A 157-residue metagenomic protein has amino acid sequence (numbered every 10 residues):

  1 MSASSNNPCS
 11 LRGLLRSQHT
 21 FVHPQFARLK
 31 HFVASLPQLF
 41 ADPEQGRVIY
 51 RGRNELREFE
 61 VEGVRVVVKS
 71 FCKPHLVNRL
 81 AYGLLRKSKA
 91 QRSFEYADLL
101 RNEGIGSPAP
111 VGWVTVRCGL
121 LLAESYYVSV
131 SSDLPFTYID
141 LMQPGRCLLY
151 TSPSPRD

Functional and structural regions predicted by a protein language model:
M1-Y50: Regulatory N- and C-terminal appendages and interdomain linkers associated with kinase/kinase-like NTP transferase
N6-N7, H19, H23, N54 (+3 more regions): Detector for Asparagine
S35-F136: Conserved ATP-binding subdomain of kinase catalytic cores across diverse folds
L85, G145-R146: Glycine-rich, phosphate-binding/catalytic loops in enzymes
E124, C147-Y150: Extended hydrophobic/Leu-rich segments
Y138-G145: AlphaC helix of the protein kinase catalytic domain
Y150-D157: Conserved small/polar residues in nucleotide/adenosyl-binding loops
